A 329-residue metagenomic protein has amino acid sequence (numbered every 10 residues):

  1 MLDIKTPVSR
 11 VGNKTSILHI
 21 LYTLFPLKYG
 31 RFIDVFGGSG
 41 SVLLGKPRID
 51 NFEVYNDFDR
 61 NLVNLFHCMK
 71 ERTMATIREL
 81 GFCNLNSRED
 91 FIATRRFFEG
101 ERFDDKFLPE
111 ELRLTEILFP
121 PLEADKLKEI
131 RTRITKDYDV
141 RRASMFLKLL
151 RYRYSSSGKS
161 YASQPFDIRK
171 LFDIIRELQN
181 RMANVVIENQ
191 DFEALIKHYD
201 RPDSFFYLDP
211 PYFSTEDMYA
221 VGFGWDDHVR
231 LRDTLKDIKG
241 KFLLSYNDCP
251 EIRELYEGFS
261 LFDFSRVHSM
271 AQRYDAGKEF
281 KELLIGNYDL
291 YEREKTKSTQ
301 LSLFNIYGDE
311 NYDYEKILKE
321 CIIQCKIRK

Functional and structural regions predicted by a protein language model:
M1-I33, G37, S41-V42, R48: S-adenosyl-L-methionine
L21, F32-K46, Y55-D59, F66 (+5 more regions): Conserved proline-anchored active-site loop of SAM-dependent methyltransferases that bridges a beta-strand
K28-F32, N51-F52, M182-V186, K236-F242: Short active-site oxyanion
G37-S41, L171-I174, Y246-P250, D289: Short, polar loop motifs at secondary-structure junctions
I49-V186, L303-F304, G308-E315: Class I S-adenosyl-L-methionine-dependent methyltransferase module
S160-Q164, Y212-V229: Mobile active-site "lid"/loop adjacent to the S-adenosyl-L-methionine
V186-E188, F262: General small-molecule cofactor/ligand-binding pocket signal
G224-K329: Long, positively charged, glycine-interspersed low-complexity recognition regions
